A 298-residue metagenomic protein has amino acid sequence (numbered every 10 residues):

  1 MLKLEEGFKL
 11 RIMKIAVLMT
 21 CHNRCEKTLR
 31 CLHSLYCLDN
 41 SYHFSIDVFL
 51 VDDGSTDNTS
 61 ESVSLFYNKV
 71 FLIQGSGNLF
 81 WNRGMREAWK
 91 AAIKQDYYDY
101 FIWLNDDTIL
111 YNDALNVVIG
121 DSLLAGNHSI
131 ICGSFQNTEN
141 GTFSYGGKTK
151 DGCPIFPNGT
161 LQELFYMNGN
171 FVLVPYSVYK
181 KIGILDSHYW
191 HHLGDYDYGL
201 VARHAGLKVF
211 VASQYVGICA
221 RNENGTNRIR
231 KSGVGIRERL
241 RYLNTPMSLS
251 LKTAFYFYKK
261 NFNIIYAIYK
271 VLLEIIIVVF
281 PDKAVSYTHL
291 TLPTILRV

Functional and structural regions predicted by a protein language model:
R24-D39: Short, well-formed alpha-helical segments that are part of the catalytic scaffolds of diverse glycosyltransferases
V51-E61: A conserved acidic beta->alpha catalytic loop
Y98-I109: Short beta-strand-to-loop acidic/aromatic patch adjacent to the donor-nucleotide binding site
I109-Y145: Conserved donor NDP-sugar-binding/catalytic core segment of glycosyltransferases
P154-V174, Y242: A recurrent flexible, glycine/aromatic-enriched loop bordering the glycosyltransferase active site that acts as
V172-V174, V178-G183, H188-Y215: A short, conserved alpha-helix in the catalytic core of glycosyltransferases
L200, A205-K283: Active-site-adjacent helix/loop segment of glycosyltransferases that harbors family-specific signature motifs
T288-T294: Conserved small/polar residues in nucleotide/adenosyl-binding loops
